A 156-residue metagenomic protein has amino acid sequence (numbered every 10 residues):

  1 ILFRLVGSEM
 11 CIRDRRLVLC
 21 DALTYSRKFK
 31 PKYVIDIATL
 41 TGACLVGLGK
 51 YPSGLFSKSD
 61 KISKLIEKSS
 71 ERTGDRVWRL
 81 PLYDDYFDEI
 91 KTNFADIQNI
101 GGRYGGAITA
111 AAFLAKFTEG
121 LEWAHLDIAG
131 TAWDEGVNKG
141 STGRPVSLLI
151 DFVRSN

Functional and structural regions predicted by a protein language model:
I1-G7: Positively charged, low-complexity/disordered segments
S8-E9, R13-N156: A generic structural signal for tightly packed, nonpolar segments enriched in small/aliphatic residues
